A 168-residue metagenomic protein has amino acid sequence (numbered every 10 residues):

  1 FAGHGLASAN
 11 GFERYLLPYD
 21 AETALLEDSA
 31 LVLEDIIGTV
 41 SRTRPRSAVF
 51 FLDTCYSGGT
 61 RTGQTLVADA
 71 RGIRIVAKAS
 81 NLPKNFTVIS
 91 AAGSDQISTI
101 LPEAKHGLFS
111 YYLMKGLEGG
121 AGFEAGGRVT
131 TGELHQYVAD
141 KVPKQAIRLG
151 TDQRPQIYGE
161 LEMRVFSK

Functional and structural regions predicted by a protein language model:
F1-K168: Cysteine endopeptidase catalytic domains of the caspase/legumain-like
